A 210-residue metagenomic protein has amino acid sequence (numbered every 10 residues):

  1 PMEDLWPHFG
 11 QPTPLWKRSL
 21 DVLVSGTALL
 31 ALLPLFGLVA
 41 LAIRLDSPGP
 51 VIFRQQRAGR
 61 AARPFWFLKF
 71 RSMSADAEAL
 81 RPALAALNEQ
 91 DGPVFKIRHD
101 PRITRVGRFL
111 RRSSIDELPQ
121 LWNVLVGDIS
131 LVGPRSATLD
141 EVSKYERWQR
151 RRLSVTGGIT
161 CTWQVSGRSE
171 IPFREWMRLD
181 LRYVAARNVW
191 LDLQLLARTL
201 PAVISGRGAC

Functional and structural regions predicted by a protein language model:
M2, L118-C210: Hydrophobic structural segments characteristic of membrane proteins
E3-L15, R98, R102: Juxtamembrane loop-helix boundary motifs flanking transmembrane segments in multi-pass membrane proteins
H8-L80, N123, V189, Q194-C210: A hydrophobic, helix-centered structural microdomain
L20-L23, P101-I103, L179: Flexible glycine/proline-enriched surface loops and loop-helix/loop-strand junctions
I52-P101, T160-R178: Short, glycine-rich, amphipathic interfacial segments at transmembrane boundaries or analogous
F109: Feature for secretory/organellar precursors and membrane-associated catalytic proteins
